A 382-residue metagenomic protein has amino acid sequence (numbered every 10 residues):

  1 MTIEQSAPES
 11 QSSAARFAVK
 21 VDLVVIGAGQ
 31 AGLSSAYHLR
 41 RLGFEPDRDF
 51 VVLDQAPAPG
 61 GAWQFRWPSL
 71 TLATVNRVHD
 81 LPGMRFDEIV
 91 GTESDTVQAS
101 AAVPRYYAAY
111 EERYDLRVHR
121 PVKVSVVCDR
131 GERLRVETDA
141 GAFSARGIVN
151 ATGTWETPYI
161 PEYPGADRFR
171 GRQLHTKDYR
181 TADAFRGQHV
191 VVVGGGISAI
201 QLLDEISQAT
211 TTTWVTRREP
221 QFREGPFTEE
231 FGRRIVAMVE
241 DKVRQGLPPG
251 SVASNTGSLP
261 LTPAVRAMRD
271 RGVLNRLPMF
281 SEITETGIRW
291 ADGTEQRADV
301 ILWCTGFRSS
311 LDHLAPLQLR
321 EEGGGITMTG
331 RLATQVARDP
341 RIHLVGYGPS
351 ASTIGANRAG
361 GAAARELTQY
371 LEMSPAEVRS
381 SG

Functional and structural regions predicted by a protein language model:
T2-A56, G61-Q64, S69, E93-G382: Flavin (primarily FAD) cofactor-binding/catalytic cores of flavoenzymes
A58-D87: Redox-cofactor-proximal catalytic regions of oxidoreductases
F86-S94: Glycine-/proline-rich flexible loop or hinge segments
